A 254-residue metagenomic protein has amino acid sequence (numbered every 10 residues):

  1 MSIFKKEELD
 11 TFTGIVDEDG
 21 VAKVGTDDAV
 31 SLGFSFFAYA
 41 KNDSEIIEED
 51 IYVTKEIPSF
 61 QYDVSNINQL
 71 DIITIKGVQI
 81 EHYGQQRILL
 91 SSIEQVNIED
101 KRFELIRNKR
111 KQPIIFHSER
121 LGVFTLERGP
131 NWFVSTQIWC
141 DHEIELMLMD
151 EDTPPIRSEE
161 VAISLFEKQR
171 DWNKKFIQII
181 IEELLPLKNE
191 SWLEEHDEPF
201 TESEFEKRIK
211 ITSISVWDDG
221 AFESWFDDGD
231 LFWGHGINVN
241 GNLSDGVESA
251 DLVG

Functional and structural regions predicted by a protein language model:
S2-A38: Structural detector for short beta-strands of small beta-barrel domains
I3, I106-K109, E190-D219: Negatively charged, low-complexity tracts enriched in Asp/Glu with abundant Ser/Thr
G25-I57: OB-fold (S1/OB) nucleic-acid-binding surfaces
I57-K76: Short nucleic-acid-contacting surface segments enriched for D/E, G, S/T with interspersed K/R
K76-N108: OB-fold/S1-family single-stranded nucleic acid-binding modules
E99-Q169: Contiguous hydrophobic, core-forming segments of folded domains
M147-T201, F205-R208: Long, charge-rich alpha-helical interaction segments
E202-G254: C-terminal structured interaction module
